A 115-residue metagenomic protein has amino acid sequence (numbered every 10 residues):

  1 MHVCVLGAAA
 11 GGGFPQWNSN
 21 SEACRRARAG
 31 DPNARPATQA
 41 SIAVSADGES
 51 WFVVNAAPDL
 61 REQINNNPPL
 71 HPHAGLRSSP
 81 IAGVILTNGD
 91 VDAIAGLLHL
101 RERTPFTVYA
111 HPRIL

Functional and structural regions predicted by a protein language model:
M1-C4: Extreme N-terminal starter segment of soluble prokaryotic enzymes
G7, L86, A110-P112: Short beta-strand/turn micro-motifs composed of small residues that flank or help shape donor/cofactor-binding pockets
A9, A57, P112-I114: Residues in the short beta-alpha loop(s) of Rossmann-like NAD(P)-binding domains
A9, D90-V91: Active-site glycine-rich loops that stabilize anionic/oxyanionic intermediates across multiple enzyme folds
P15-I85, G89, A95-H99: Pre-active-site segment of Zn-dependent metallo-hydrolases
A82, F106-L115: Short internal beta-strands
R101-P105: Conserved S-adenosyl-L-methionine
